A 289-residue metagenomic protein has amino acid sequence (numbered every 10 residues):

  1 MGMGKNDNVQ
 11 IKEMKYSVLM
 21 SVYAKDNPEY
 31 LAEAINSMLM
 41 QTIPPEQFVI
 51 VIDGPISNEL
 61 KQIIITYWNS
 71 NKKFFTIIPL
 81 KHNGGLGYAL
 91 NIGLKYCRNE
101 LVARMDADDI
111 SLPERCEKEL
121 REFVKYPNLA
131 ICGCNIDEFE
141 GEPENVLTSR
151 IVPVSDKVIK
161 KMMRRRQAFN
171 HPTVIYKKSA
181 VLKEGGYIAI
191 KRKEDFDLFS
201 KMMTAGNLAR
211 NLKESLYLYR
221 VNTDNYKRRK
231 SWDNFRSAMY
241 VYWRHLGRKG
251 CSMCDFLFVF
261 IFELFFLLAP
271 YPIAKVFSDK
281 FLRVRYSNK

Functional and structural regions predicted by a protein language model:
K25-M40: Short, well-formed alpha-helical segments that are part of the catalytic scaffolds of diverse glycosyltransferases
I52-Q62, H82, D106: A conserved acidic beta->alpha catalytic loop
P79-C97, K118: Glycine-rich, basic loop-to-helix element that forms the pyrophosphate-binding segment of sugar-nucleotide handling
V102: Short aromatic/hydrophobic "clamp" motif used to bind/position activated sugar donors
E114-L147: Conserved donor NDP-sugar-binding/catalytic core segment of glycosyltransferases
N135, A209-L216: Catalytic beta-strand/loop signature of glycosyltransferases that borders the donor
M162, S215, Y219-N222, K227-M253: Catalytic core of nucleotide-sugar-dependent glycosyltransferases
K191-L198: Acidic donor-binding loop at a coil-to-helix junction in glycosyltransferase catalytic cores that engages
